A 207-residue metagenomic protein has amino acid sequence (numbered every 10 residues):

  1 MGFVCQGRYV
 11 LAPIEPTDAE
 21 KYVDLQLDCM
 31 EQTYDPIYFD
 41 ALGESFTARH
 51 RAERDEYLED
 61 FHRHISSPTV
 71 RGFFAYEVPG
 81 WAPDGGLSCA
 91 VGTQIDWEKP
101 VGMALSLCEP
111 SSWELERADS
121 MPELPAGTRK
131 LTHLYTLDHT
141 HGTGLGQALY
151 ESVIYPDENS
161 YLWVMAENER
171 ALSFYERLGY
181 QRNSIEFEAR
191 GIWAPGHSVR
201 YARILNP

Functional and structural regions predicted by a protein language model:
M1-R8, C108-S111: Acyl-donor-binding surface of acyltransferase catalytic domains
P16, L27-H139, Q147-S152, N206: Acetyl-CoA-dependent GNAT
T17, K21, E169-R170: Short alpha-helical
Y22, Q26: Hydrophobic pocket/interface hotspot
E123-L124, Y161-L172, E176-L178, S184-P207: C-terminal "cap" of GNAT-fold acetyltransferases
H133-A148, A166-S173, R177-L178: Conserved glycine-rich acetyl-CoA-binding loop
V153-Y161: Short glycine/proline-enriched coil/turn segments at helix->beta-strand junctions
